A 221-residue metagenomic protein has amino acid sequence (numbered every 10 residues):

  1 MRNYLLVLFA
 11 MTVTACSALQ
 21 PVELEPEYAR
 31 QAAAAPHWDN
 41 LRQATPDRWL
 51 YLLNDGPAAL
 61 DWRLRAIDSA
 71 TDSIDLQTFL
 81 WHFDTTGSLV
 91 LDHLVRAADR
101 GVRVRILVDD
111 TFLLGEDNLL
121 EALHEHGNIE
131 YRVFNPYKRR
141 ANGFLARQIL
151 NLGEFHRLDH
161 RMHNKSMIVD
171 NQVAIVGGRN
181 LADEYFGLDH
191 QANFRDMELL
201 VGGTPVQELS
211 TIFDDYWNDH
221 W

Functional and structural regions predicted by a protein language model:
M1-Y4: Positively charged n-region of N-terminal signal peptides that target proteins for export
L6-L8: Sec-dependent N-terminal signal peptides
T12-A15: C-terminal motif of bacterial Sec signal peptides marking the signal peptidase cleavage site
S17-Q20: Bacterial signal peptide processing site
V22-A32: Alpha-helical transmembrane signal-anchor/signal-peptide segments
A32-A70, L80-W221: HKD-type phospholipase D/PLD-like phosphodiesterase module
I74: Active-site microenvironments that recognize anionic phosphate/pyrophosphate groups
